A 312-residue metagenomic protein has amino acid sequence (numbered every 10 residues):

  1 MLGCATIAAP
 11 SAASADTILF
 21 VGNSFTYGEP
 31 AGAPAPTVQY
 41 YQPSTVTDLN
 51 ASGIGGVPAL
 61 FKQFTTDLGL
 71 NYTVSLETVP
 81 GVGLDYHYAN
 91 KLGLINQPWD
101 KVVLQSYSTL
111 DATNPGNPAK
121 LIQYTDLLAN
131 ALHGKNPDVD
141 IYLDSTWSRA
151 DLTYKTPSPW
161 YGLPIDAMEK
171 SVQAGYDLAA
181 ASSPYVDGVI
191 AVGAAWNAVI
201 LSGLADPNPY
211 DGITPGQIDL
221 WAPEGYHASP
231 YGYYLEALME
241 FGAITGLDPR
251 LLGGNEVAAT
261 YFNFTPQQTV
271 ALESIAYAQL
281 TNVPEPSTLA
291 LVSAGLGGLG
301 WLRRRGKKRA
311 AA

Functional and structural regions predicted by a protein language model:
M1-A8: Bacterial N-terminal signal peptides
A9-A15: Sec/Tat signal peptide C-region and signal peptidase I cleavage site
G28-H133: Conserved SGNH/GDSL esterase-like catalytic core that processes O-acyl groups on lipids and polysaccharides
G93-P230, G242: Alpha-helical cap/lid subdomain in secreted, periplasmic, or secretory-pathway luminal O-acyl-processing enzymes
Y210-N282: Conserved catalytic region of serine esterases and O-acyltransferases that act on ester linkages in lipids
E285-R303: A short, hydrophobic C-terminal helix/tail in secreted or cell-surface proteins
W301-A312: C-terminal membrane-anchoring or membrane-association module
